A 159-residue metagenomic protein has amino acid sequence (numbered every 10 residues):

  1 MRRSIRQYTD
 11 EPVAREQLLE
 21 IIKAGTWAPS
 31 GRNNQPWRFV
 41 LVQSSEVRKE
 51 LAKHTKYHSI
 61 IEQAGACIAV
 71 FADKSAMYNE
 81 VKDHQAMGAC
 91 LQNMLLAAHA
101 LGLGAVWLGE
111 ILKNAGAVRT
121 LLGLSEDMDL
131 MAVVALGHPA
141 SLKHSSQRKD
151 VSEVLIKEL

Functional and structural regions predicted by a protein language model:
M1-L159: Acidic, surface-exposed loops and disordered segments
